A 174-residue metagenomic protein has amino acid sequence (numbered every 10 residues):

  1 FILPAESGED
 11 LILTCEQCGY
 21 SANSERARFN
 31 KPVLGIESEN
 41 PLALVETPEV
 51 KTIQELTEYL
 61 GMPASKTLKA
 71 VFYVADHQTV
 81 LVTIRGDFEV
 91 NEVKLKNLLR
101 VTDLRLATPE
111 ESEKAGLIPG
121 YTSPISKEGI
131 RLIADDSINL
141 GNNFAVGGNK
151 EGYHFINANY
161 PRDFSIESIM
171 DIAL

Functional and structural regions predicted by a protein language model:
I2-L174: Extended, low-hydrophobicity, polar/charged segments
